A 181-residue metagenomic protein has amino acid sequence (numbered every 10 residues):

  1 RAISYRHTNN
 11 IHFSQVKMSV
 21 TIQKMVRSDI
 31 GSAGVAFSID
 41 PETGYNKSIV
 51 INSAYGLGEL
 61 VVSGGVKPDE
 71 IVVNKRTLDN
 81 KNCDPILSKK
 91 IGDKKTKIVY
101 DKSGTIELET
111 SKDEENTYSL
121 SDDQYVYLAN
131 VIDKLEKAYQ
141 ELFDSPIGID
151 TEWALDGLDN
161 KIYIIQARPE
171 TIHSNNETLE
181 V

Functional and structural regions predicted by a protein language model:
R1-V181: Conserved mixed alpha/beta core segments that line enzyme active sites in large multi-domain catalysts
